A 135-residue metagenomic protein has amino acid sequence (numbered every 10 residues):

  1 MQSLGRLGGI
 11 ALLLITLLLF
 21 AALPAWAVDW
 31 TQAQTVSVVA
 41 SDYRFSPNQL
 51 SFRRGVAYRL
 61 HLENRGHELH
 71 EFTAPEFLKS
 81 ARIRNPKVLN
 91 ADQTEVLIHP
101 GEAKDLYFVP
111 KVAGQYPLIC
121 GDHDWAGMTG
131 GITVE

Functional and structural regions predicted by a protein language model:
M1-R6: N-terminal secretory signal peptides that target proteins for export/translocation
G9-A22: Bacterial N-terminal signal peptides
L23-A27: Sec/Tat signal peptide C-region and signal peptidase I cleavage site
V28-W30, R44, E95-E135: Extracellular/periplasmic metallocenter environments
D29-A57: N-terminal edge beta-strand
S37-V39, R59-H61, I119, G131-T133: Soluble periplasmic/extracytoplasmic beta-strand elements of cell-envelope proteins
N48-T73, G101-V112: Beta-strand cores of secreted/periplasmic/IMS beta-sandwich domains, seen most often in copper-related folds
H67-I98, H123-G131: Histidine- and aromatic-enriched segments that form or immediately flank copper-ligand environments
